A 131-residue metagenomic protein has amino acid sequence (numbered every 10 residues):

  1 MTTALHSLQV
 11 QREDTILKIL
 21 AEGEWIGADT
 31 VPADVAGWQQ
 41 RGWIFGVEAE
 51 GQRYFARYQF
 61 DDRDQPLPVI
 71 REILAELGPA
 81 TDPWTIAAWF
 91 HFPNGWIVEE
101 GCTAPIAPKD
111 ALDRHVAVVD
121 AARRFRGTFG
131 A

Functional and structural regions predicted by a protein language model:
M1-A131: Non-transmembrane "mature" sequence context
